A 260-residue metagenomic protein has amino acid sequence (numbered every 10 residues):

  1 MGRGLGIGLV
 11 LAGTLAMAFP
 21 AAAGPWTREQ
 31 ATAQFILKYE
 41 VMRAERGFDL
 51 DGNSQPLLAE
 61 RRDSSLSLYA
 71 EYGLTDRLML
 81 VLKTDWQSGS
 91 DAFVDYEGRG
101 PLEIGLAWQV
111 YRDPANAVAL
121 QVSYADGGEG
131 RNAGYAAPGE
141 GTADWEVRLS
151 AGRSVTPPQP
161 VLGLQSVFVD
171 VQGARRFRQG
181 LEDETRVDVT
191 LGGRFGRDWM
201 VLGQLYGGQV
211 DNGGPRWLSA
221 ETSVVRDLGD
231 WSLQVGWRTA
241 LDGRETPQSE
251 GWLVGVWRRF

Functional and structural regions predicted by a protein language model:
F19-G52, P56-L57, L149, Q159-L164: Outer-membrane beta-barrel biogenesis signature
F19-P25, L74-D76, A107-D113, L149-V161 (+4 more regions): Outer-membrane beta-barrel proteins
A31, R62-L66, E97-L102, G139-V147 (+3 more regions): Residues that define the transmembrane beta-barrel architecture of outer-membrane proteins
L37, L68-Y72, L82, I104-W108 (+5 more regions): Residues on the lipid-exposed face of transmembrane beta-strands in outer-membrane beta-barrel proteins
L37-V41, L82-W86, L120-D126, V167-R175 (+4 more regions): Transmembrane beta-barrel strands of outer-membrane/channel proteins
E45, R77-L82, D113-V118, P157-V161 (+3 more regions): Repeated loop/turn-to-beta-strand initiation elements of outer-membrane beta-barrel proteins
F48-D49, S54-P56, Q179-L181, R186-F260: Outer membrane beta-barrel transmembrane domains
W86-E184, D227: Outer-membrane pore/translocation modules
